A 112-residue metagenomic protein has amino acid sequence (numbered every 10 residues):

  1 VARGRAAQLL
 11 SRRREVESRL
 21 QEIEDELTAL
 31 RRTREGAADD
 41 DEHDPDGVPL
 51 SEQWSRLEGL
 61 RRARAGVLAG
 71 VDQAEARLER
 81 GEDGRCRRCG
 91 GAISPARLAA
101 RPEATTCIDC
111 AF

Functional and structural regions predicted by a protein language model:
V1-R80: Interaction interfaces in information-processing and related assembly proteins
L50, G84-R87: Polar low-complexity intrinsically disordered regions enriched in Ser/Thr and small residues
E82, G91: Flexible coil/turn residues that form the inter-helical turn or adjacent wing/linker of helix-turn-helix
D83-G84, A104: Residues immediately within or flanking Cys/His clusters that coordinate Zn2+ in small zinc-binding modules
C86-C89, C107: Short cysteine-rich clusters marking metal-coordination/redox-active sites
I93-P95, F112: Short functional micro-motifs and their immediate structural scaffolds
A96-R101: Short Cys/His-rich "knuckle" micro-motifs
P102-F112: Short cysteine/histidine-rich metal-coordination sites, predominantly Zn2+-binding motifs
